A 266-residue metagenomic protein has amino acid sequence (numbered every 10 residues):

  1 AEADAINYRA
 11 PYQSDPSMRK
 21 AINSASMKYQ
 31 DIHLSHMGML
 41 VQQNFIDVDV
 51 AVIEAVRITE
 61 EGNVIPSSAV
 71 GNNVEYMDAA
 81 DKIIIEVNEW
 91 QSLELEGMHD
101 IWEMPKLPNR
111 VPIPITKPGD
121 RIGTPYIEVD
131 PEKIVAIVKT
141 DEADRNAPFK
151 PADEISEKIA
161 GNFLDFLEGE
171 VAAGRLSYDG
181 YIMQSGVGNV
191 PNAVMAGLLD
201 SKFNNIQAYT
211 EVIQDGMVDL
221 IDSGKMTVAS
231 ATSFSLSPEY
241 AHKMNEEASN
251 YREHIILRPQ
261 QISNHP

Functional and structural regions predicted by a protein language model:
A1-P266: Conserved alpha/beta enzyme-core scaffold
